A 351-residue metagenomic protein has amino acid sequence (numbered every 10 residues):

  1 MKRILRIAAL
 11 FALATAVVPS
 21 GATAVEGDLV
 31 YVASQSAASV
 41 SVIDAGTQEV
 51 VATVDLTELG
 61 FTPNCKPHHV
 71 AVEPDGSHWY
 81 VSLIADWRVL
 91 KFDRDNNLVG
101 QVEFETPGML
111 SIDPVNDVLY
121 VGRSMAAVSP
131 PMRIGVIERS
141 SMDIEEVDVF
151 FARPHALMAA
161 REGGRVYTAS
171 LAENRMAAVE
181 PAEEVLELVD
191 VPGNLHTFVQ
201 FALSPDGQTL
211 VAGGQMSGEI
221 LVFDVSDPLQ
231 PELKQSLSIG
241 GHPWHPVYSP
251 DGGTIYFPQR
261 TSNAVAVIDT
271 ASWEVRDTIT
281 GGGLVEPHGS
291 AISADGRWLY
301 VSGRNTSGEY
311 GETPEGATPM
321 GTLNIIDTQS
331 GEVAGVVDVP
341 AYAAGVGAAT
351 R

Functional and structural regions predicted by a protein language model:
M1-A8: Bacterial N-terminal signal peptides that target proteins for export
A8-A16: Bacterial N-terminal signal peptides
L13, G21-R351: Predominantly soluble domains enriched in secretory-pathway, periplasmic, or organellar proteins
